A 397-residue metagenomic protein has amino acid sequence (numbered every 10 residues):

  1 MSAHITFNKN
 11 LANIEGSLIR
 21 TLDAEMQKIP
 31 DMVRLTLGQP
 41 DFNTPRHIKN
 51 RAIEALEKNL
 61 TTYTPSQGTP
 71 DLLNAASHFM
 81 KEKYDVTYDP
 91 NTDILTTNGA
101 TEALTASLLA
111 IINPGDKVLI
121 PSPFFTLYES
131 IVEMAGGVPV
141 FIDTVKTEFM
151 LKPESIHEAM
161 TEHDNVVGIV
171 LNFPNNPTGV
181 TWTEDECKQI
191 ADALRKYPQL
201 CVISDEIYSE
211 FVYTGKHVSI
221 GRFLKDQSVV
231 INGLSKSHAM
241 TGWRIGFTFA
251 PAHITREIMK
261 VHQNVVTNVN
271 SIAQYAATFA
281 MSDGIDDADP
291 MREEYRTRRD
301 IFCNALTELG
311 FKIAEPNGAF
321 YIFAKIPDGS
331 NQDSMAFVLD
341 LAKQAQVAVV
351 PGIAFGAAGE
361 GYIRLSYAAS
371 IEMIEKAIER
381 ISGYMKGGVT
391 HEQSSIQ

Functional and structural regions predicted by a protein language model:
M1-F7, A12-N13, E25-I29, V33 (+2 more regions): PLP-dependent class I/II
R34, N43, E54-E57, T62-S66 (+1 more regions): Phosphate/diphosphate ligand-binding glycine-rich loop within oxidoreductases
Y63-T97: Conserved N-terminal alpha-helix of the aminotransferase class I/II PLP-enzyme fold
